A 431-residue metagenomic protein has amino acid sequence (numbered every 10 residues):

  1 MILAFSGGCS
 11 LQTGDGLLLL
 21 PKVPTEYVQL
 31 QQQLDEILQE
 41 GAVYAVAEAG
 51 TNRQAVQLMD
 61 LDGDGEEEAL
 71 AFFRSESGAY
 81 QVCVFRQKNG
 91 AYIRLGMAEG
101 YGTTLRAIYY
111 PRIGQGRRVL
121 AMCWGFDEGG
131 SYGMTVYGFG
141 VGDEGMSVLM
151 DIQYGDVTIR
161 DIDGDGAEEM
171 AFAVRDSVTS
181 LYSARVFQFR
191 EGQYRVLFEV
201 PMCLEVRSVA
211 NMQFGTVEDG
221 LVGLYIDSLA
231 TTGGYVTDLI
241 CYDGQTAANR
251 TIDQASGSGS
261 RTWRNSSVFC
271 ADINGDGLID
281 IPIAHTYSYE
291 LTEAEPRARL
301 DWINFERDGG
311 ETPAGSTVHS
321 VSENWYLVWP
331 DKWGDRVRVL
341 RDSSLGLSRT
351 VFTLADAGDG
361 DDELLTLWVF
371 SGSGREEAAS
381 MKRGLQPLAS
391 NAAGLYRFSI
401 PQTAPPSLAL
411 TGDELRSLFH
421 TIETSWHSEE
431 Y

Functional and structural regions predicted by a protein language model:
M1-S6: Bacterial N-terminal signal peptides
G7-T353, G374-R397, T403, S417-Y431: Beta-propeller-forming repeat regions
D356-G374: A short acidic-to-branched-hydrophobic micro-motif
Q402-T411: A short acidic/glycine-rich loop-to-helix N-cap element
